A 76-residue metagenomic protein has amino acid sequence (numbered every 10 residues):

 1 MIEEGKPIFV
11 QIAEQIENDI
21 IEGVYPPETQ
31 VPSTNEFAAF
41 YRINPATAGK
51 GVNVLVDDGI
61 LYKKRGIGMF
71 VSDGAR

Functional and structural regions predicted by a protein language model:
M1-V31, N35-E36, F40: Extreme N-terminal segment that seeds HTH/winged-HTH DNA-binding domains in transcriptional regulators
P7, G51-N53, G68-F70: Compositionally biased, intrinsically disordered low-complexity regions
E22, K50, R65-I67: Short glycine-rich loop/turn motifs that provide flexible caps or phosphate-binding loops at active sites
Q30-K63: N-terminal helix-turn-helix
D57-R76: HTH-adjacent hinge/linker in prokaryotic transcriptional regulators
